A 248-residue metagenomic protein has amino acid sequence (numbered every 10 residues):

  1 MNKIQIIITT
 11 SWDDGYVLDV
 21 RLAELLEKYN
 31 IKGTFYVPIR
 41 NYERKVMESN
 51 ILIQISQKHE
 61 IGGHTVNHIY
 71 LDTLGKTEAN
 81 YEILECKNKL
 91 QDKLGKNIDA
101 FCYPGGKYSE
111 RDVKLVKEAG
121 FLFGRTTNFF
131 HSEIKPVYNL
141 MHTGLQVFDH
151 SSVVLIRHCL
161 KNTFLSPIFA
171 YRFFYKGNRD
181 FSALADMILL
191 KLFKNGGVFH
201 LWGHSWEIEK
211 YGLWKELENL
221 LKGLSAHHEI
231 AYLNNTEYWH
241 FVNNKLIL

Functional and structural regions predicted by a protein language model:
M1-K3, K28-G33, E43, Q91 (+2 more regions): C-terminal domain-boundary segment and adjacent tail
M1-V20, Q146: Boundary/entry segment of secreted carbohydrate-active catalytic domains
I8, I98-D99, H228: Short active-site oxyanion
T9-W12, G62, Y232: Generic enzyme active-site microenvironment
L18, M47, E78-E85, Y108 (+2 more regions): Soluble or luminal CAZymes and related metallo-dependent hydrolases
R21-L25, N50-I51, R111-L115, E216-L220: A short acidic, amphipathic alpha-helical/loop segment
Y29-K114, E118-L122, N128-H158, F169 (+3 more regions): Metal-dependent polysaccharide deacetylase catalytic core of the NodB/CE4 family, i.e., the active-site-bearing domain
R157-D186: Aromatic-anchored helix/helix-loop segment that forms the rim or "lid" of small-molecule/cofactor binding pockets
